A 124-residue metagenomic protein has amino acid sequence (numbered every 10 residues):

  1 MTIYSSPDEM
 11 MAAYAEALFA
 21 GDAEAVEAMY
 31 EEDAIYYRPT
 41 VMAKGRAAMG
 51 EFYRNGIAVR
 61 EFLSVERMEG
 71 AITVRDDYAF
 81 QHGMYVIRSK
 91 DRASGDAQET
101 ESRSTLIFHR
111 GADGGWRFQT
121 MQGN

Functional and structural regions predicted by a protein language model:
M1: Second-shell loop/turn segments in exported
Y4-M10, E16, A23-R75, M84 (+1 more regions): A solvent-exposed, acidic/Ser-Thr-rich amphipathic alpha-helical stretch
R38, D91-R92, G111: Acidic surface patches and DE-rich sequence motifs
I72-A79, G95, F108-G115: A short, structured loop/turn motif at beta-sheet edges
M84-K90: Generic short beta-strand segments
E101-N124: Short beta-strand edge/turn micro-motifs at domain boundaries
